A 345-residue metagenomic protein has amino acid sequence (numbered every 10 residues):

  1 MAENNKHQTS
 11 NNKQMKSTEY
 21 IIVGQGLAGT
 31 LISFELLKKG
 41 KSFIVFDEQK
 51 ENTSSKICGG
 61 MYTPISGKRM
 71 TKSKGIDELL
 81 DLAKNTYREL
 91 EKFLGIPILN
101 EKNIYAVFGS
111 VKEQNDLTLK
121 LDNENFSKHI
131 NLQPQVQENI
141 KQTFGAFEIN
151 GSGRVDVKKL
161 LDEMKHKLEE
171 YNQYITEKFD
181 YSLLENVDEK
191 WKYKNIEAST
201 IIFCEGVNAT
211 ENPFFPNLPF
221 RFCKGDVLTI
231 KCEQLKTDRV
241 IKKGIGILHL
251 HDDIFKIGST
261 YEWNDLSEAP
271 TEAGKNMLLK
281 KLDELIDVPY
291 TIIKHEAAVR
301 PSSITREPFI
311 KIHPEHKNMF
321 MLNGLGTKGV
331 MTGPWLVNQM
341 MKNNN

Functional and structural regions predicted by a protein language model:
T18-I44: N-terminal Rossmann-like FAD-binding beta1-loop-alpha1 element of flavoenzymes
L37-I57: Glycine-rich FAD pyrophosphate-binding loop
M61-T143: Dinucleotide-binding Rossmann-like beta1-alpha1 core, especially the glycine-rich loop that anchors the ADP
M70-L82, F147-E163, A269-G274, M331: Short beta-strand to alpha-helix junction loop
F147-T200, C204, N208: Helical element adjacent to the flavin cofactor pocket in flavoenzyme catalytic cores
W191-I241, E262, E268-T271, L285-Y290: Central helical "cap/lid" subdomain
E233-K236, D252-I254, E262-S303, I312-H316: Flavin-binding catalytic cores
T291-N345: C-terminal catalytic lobe of FAD-dependent flavoproteins
